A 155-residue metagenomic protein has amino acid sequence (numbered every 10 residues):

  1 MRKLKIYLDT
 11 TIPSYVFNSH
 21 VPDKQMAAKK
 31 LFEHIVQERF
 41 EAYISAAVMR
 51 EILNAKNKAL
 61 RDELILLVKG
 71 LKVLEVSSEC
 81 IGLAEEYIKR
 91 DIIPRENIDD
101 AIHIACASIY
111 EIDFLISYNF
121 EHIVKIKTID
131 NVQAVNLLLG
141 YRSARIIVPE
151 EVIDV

Functional and structural regions predicted by a protein language model:
M1-I44, L53-I65, L71, K89-R95 (+2 more regions): Short, well-structured N-terminal submotif of metal-dependent ribonuclease cores
Y7-L8, Y43-S45, L115-S117, V148: A structural signal for short, well-ordered beta-strand segments and their strand-loop junctions that often border
A46, S77, E150: Residues at the C-termini of beta-strands that transition into short coil/loop
V73-D130, I153: Active-site neighborhoods of divalent-metal-dependent phosphate/nucleic-acid chemistry enzymes
V124-R145: C-terminal end-helix/capping segment
Y141-V155: Short, C-terminally biased terminal segments at protein or domain edges
